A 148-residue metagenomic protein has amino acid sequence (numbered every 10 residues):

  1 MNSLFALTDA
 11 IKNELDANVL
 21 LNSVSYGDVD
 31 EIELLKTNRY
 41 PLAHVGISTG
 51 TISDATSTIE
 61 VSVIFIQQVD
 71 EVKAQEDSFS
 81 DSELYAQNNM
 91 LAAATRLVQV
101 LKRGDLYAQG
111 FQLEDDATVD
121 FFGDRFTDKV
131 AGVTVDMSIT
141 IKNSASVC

Functional and structural regions predicted by a protein language model:
M1-Y26, I47-C148: Charged, amphipathic alpha-helical segments and their flanking helix caps
Y26-K36: Short acidic low-complexity segments
L35-R39, D124-R125: Short amphipathic alpha-helical patches
T37-S48: A short, hydrophobic beta-strand-centered structural micro-motif
